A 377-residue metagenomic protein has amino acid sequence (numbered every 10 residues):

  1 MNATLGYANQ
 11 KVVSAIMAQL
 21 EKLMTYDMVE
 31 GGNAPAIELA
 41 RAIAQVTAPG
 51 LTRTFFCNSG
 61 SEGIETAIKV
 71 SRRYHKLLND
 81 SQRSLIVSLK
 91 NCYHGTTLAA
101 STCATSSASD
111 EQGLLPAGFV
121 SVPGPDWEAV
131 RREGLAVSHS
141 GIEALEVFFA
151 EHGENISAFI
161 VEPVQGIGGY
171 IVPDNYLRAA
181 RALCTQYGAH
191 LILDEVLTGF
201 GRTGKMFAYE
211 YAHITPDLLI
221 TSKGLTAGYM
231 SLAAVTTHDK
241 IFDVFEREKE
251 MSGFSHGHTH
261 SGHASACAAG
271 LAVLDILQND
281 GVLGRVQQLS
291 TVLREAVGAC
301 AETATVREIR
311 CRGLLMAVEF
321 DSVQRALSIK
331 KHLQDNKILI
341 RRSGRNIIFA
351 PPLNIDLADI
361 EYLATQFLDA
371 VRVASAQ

Functional and structural regions predicted by a protein language model:
M1-Q377: Conserved N-terminal phosphate-binding loop of PLP-dependent enzymes in the Aspartate aminotransferase
